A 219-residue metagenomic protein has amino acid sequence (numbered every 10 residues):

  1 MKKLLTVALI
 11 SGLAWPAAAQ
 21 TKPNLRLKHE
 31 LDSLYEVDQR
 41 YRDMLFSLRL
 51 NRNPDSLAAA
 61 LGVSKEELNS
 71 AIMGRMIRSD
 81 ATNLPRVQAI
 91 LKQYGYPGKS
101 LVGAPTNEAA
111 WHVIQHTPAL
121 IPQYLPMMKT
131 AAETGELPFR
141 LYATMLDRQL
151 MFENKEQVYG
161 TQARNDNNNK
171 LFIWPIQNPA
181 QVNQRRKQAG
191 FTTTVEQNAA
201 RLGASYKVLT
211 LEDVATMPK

Functional and structural regions predicted by a protein language model:
M1-P23: Bacterial Sec-dependent N-terminal signal peptides
L5, M73, I114, N168-L171: Residues at structural and domain junctions
L13, A81, P179-A180: A generic "functional-site adjacency" signal
T21-E153: N-terminal helix-rich structural modules
A104, E108, A119-Y206, E212: Mature-region segments of soluble proteins
E212-K219: Long, compositionally biased
